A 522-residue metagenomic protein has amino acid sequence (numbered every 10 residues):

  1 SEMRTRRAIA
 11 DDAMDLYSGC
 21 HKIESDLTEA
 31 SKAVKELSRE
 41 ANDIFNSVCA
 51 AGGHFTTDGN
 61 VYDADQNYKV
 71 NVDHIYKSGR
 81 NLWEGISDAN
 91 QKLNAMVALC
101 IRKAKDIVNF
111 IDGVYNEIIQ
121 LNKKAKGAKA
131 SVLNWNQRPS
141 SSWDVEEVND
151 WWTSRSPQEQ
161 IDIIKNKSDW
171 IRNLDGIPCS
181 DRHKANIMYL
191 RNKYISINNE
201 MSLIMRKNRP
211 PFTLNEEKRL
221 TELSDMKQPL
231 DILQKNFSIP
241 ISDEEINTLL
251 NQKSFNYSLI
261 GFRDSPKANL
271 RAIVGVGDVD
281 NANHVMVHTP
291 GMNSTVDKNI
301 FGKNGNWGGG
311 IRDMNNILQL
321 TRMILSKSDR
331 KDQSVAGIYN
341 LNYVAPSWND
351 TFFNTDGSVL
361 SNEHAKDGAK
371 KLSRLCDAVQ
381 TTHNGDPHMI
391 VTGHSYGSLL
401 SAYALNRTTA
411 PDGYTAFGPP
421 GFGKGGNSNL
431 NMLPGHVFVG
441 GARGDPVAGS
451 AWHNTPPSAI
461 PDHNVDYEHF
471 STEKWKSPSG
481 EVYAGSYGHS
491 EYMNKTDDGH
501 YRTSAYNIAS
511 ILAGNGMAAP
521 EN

Functional and structural regions predicted by a protein language model:
S1-L133: Long, amphipathic alpha-helical coiled-coil/dimerization segments that form elongated scaffolds
R4, A8, D15, K22 (+8 more regions): Extracytoplasmic/secreted proteins, especially bacterial periplasmic and envelope-associated proteins
L16, F212-R219, N340, A345: Residue-level recognition of alpha-helical structural elements
S25, R271, H284-V285, D412 (+1 more regions): Residue-level detector of short, conserved catalytic/binding motifs and their immediate flanks
G59, Q66, G176, K218 (+3 more regions): Intrinsic-disorder/low-complexity loop/linker signature
D63, N67, Y76, N81-G85 (+2 more regions): Flexible, membrane-associating and regulatory peripheral segments of lipid-active enzymes
G277-N281, G291-P387, L405-N522: Lipolytic serine-hydrolase domain surface
T392-S401: Gly/Ala-rich beta-loop-alpha elbow adjacent to hydrolase catalytic centers
